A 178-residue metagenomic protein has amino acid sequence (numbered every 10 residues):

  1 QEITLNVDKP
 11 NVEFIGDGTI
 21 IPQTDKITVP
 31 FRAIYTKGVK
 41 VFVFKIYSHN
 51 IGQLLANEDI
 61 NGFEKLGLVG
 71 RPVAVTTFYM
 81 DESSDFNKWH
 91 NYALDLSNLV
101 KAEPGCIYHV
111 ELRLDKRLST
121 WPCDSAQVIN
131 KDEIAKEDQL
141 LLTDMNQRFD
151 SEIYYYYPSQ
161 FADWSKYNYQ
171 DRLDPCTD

Functional and structural regions predicted by a protein language model:
Q1-D178: N-terminal, cleavable Sec-dependent signal peptides of secreted/periplasmic/extracellular proteins
